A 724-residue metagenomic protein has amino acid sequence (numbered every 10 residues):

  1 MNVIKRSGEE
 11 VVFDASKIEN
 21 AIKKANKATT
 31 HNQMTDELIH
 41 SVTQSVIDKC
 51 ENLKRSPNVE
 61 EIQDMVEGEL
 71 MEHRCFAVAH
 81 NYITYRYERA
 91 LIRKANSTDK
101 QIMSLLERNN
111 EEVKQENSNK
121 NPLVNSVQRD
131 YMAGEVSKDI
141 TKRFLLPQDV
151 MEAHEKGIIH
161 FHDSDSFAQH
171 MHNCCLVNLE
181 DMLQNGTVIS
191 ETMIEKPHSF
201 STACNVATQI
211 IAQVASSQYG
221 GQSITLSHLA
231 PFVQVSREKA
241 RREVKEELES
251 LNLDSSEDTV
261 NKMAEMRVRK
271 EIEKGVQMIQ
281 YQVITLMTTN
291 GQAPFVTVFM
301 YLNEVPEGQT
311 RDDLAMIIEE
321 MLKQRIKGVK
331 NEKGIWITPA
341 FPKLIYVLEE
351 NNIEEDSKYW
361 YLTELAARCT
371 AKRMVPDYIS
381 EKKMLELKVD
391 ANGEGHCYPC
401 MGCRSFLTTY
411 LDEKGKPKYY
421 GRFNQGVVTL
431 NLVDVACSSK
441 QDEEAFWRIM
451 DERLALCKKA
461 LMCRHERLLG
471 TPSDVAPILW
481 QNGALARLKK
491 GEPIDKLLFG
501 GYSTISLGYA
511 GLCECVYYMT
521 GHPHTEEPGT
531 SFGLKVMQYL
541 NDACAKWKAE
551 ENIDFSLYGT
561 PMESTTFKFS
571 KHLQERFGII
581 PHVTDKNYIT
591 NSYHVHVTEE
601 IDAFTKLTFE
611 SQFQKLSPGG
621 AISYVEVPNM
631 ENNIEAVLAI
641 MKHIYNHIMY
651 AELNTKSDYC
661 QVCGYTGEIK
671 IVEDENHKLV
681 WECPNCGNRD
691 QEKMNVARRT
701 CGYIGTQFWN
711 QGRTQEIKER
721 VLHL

Functional and structural regions predicted by a protein language model:
M1-R108, K718-H723: Charged, amphipathic alpha-helical regulatory modules used for macromolecular assembly or allosteric control
D14, N32, V672, T700-Y703: Conformational switch/transducer regions in large eukaryotic molecular machines and scaffolds
A15-E19, R74-A77, P306-L314, T520-P523 (+2 more regions): Short amphipathic alpha-helical segments with coiled-coil-like heptad repeat character
E88-I92, T98-G501, H522, E526-N685 (+2 more regions): Conserved catalytic cores of very large enzyme subunits
I272-V276, Q280, Y518, R713-E719: Metallocofactor- and cofactor-centric catalytic cores in central/energy metabolism, strongly enriched
I505-Y518, Q538, R699: Contiguous, well-ordered alpha-helical segments that form the cores/surfaces of helical PPI scaffolds
N685-L724: Long insertion/accessory domains within large nucleic-acid-processing enzymes
